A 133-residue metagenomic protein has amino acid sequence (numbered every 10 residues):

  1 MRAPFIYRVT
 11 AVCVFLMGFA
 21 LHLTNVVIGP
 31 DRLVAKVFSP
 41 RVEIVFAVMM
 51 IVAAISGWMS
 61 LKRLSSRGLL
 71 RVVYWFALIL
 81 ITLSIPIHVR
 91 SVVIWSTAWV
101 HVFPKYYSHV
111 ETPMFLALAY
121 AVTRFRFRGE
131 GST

Functional and structural regions predicted by a protein language model:
A3-Y7, A11, A35, S39-V42 (+3 more regions): Membrane-interface helix-boundary signature
P4-A11, W95-G129: Alpha-helical membrane-associated segments of multi-pass integral membrane proteins
Y7-V14, V42-M49, V73-L80, E111: Hydrophobic alpha-helical transmembrane segments of polytopic
C13-A54: Hydrophobic transmembrane helix segments
V14-T24, I79-R90: Aromatic-anchored segments of alpha-helical transmembrane domains
I28-I44, I85-V110: Interfacial non-cytosolic loop connecting adjacent transmembrane helices
M50-R63, L118-F125: Alpha-helical transmembrane segments in multipass membrane proteins, preferentially the mid-helix core
S56-L83: Loop-to-transmembrane helix junctions at the membrane interface
